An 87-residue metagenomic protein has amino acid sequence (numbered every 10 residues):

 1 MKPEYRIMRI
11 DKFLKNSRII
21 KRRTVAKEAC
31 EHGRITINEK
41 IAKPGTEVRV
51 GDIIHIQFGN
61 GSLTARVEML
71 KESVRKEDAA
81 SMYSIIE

Functional and structural regions predicted by a protein language model:
K2: Catalytic phosphate/metal-binding cores of nucleic-acid and nucleotide-processing enzymes, i.e., regions that mediate
R6-V48: A basic, amphipathic helix-loop patch mediating RNA/tRNA/ribosome contacts
C30, F58-N60: A generic beta-sheet turn/junction motif
T36, H55, T64-R66: Short, conserved beta-strand segments within well-ordered enzyme catalytic domains that often line or immediately flank
E39-I41, D52, K71: Short, well-ordered turn and helix-capping elements at secondary-structure junctions
N60-E87: C-terminal structural segments of small proteins and small subunits
